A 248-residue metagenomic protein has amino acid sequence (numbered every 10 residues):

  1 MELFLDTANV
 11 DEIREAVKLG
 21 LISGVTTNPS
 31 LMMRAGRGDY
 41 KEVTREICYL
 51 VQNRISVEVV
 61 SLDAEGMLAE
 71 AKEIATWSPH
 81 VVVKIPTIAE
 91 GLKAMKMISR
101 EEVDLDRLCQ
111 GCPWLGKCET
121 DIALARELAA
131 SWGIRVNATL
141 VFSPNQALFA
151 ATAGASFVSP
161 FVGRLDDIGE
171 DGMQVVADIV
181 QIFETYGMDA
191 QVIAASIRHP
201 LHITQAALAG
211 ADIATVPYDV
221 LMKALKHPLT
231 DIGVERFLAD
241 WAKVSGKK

Functional and structural regions predicted by a protein language model:
L3-R14, L19-I22, T27-L108, V162: Active-site beta->alpha loop and helix N-cap motifs at the rims of alpha/beta catalytic domains
E12-V17, G66-E70, I74, A94 (+2 more regions): Catalytic cores of alpha/beta
N28, V83, A150, A206 (+1 more regions): Conserved, mostly hydrophobic/aromatic
P29-M32, L140, A155-G169, A211-T230: Glycine-rich phosphate-binding active-site loops on the catalytic face of alpha/beta enzymes
K41-I55, A94-E102, A123-W132, M173-V192 (+2 more regions): Alpha-helix-loop-beta-strand connector modules within alpha/beta enzyme cores
E101, N137-V175, I179-I182: Histidine/lysine/aspartate-rich catalytic loop segments that bind and position anionic ligands
L108-A125: Cysteine-cluster motifs in flexible loop/terminal segments that predominantly coordinate metals
F183-K248: C-terminal alpha-helical cap/extension of soluble enzyme domains
